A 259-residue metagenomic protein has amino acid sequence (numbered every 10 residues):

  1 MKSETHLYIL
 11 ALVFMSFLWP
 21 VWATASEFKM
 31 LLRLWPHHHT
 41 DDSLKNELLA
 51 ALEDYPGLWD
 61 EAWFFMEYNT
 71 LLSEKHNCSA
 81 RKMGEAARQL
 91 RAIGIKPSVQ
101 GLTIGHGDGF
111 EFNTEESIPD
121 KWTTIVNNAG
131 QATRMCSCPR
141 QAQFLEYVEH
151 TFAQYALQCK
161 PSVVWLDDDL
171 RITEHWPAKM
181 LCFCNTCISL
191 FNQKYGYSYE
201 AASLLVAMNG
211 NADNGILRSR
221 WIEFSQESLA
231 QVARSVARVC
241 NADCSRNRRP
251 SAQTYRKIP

Functional and structural regions predicted by a protein language model:
M1-I9: Bacterial N-terminal signal peptides that target proteins for export
I9-P20: Bacterial N-terminal signal peptides
A23-A25: Boundary at the C-terminal end of the N-terminal hydrophobic targeting segment
F28-H39, S98-L102, W165-D168, S219-P259: Aromatic-lined carbohydrate-recognition surfaces of secreted/lumenal glycan-active proteins
L31-D41, F65-C78, G130-Y147, N214-Q231: The substrate-binding groove and active-site-proximal loops of carbohydrate-active enzymes, especially glycoside
D42-T70, Q158-P161: Catalytic domains of carbohydrate-active enzymes, especially glycoside hydrolases
M66-I118: Aromatic-lined substrate-binding rim segments of carbohydrate-active enzymes
V99-C159, Y199-I222: Active-site-adjacent "subsite" loops/lids of carbohydrate-active enzymes
